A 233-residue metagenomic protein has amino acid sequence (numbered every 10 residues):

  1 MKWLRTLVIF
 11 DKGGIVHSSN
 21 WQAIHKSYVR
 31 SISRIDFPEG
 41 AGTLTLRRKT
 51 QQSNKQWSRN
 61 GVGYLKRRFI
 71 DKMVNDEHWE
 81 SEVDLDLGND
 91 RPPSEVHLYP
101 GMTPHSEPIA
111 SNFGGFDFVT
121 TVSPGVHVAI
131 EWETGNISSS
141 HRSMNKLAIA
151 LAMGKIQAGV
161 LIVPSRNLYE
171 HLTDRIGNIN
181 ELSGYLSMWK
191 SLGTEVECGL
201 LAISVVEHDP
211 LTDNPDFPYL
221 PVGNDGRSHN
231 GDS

Functional and structural regions predicted by a protein language model:
M1-D86, P221-S233: Nuclease-adjacent, charged terminal/linker segments that flank catalytic cores
Q52-N60, R67-P124, N136-N145, A152: Active-site metal-binding core of divalent-cation-utilizing nuclease and nuclease-like domains
N60, V163, E207: Residues at the C-termini of beta-strands that transition into short coil/loop
F116, V128, L201: A broad, low-specificity signal marking well-ordered, structured residues that form hydrophobic/aromatic
V126-V128, A158: Structural motif
A129-E133: Short catalytic-loop micro-motif centered on adjacent basic/acidic residues
T134-S191: Catalytic cores of nucleic-acid endonucleases
R166-S233: Domain-level recognition of nuclease-like catalytic cores that cleave nucleotide substrates
